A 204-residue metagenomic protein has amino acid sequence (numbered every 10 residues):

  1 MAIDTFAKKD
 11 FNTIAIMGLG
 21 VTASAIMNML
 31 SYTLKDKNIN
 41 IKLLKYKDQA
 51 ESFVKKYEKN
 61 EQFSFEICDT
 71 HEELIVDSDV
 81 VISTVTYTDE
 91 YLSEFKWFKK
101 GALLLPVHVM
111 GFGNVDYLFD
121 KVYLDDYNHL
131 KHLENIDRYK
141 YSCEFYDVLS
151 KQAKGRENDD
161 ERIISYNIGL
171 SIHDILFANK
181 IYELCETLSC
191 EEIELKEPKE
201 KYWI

Functional and structural regions predicted by a protein language model:
I3, A7-S31, L44-Q49: Glycine-rich adenosine-cofactor-binding loop
I3, V115-I204: Adenosine-phosphate binding glycine-rich loop
D10-F11, D36-N40, G101, F119 (+1 more regions): A general structural motif
I14-M17, N40-L43, E192-K196: Beta-strand segments within the central parallel beta-sheet cores of soluble alpha/beta enzyme folds
M29, S93-W97, F177: A short acidic, amphipathic alpha-helical/loop segment
Y32-E58: NAD(P)-binding Rossmann-fold cofactor-contacting core
K37-I39, N60-E66, D159-D160: A short helix-to-beta-strand connector/capping loop
F63-D137: Rossmann-like adenosine-cofactor binding region
